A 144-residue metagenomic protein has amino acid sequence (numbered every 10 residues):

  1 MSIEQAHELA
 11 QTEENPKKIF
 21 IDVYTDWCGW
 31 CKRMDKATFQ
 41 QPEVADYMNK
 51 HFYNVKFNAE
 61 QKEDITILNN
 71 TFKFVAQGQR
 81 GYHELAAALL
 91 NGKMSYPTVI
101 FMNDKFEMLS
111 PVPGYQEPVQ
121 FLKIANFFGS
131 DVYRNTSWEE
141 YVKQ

Functional and structural regions predicted by a protein language model:
M1-I19, M48: A short beta-strand-turn-helix
E13-G29, N54: Short active-site neighborhood of thiol/selenol oxidoreductases, capturing the structured segment around
D26-R33, P97-I100: C-type cytochrome heme c attachment motif
C31-N49: Typically the conserved alpha-helix immediately C-terminal to a functionally engaged Cys/Sec in thioredoxin-like
E43-I67: Structural microenvironment flanking redox-active thiols in thiol-disulfide oxidoreductases
N54, L85-A88, M94-V112: A short, hydrophobic beta-strand/beta-hairpin element that forms part of a small beta-sheet core
N58, I65-G81, A88-G92: Electron-transfer interface patches adjacent to heme c in soluble/periplasmic c-type cytochromes and di-/multiheme
M108-Q144: Thiol-/selenol-based redox modules, centered on thioredoxin-like and closely related oxidoreductase domains
